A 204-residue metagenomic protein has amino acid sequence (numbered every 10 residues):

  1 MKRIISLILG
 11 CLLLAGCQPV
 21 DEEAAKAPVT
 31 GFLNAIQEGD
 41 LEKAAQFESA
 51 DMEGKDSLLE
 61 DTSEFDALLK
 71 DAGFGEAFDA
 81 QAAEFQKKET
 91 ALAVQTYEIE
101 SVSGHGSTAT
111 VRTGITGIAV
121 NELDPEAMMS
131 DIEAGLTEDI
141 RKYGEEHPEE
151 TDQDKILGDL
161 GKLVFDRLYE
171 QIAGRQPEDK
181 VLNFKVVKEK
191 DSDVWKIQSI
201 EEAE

Functional and structural regions predicted by a protein language model:
K2-G10: Sec-dependent signal peptide recognition, specifically the positively charged N-region followed immediately by
L13-G16: C-terminal motif of bacterial Sec signal peptides marking the signal peptidase cleavage site
Q18-V20: Bacterial signal peptide processing site
K26-A44: Post-signal peptide N-terminal segment of mature Sec-exported envelope proteins
Q46-D139, Q153: Short solvent-exposed beta->alpha transition segments
A83-E89, Q153-P177: Intrinsically disordered, low-complexity acidic Ser/Thr-rich regulatory segments
T110-R112, E122, E126-K155, I172-E204: Short beta-strand edge/turn micro-motifs at domain boundaries
